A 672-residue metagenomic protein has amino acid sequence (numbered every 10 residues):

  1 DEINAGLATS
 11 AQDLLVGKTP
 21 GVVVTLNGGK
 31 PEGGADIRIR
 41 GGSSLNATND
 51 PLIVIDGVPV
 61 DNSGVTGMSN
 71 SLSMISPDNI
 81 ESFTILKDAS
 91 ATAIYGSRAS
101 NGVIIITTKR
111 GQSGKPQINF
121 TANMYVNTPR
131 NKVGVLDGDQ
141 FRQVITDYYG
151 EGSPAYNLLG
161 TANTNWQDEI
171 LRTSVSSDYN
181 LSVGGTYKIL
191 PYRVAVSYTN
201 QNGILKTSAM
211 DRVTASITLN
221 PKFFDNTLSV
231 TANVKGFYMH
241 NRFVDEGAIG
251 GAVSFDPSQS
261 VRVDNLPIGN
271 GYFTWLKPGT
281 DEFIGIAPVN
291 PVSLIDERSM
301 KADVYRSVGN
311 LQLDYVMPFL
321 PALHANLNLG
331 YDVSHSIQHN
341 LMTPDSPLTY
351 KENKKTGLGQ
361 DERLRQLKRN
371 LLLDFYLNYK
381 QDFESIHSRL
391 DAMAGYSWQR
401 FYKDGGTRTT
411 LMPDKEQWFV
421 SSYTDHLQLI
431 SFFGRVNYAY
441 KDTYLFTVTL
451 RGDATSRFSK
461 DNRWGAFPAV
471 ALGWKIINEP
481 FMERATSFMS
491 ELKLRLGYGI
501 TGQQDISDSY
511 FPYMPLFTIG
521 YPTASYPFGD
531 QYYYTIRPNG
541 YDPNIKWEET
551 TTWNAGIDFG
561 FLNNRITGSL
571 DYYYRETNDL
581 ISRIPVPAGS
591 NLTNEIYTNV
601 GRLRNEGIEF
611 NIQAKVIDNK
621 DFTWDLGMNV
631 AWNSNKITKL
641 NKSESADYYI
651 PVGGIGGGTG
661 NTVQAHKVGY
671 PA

Functional and structural regions predicted by a protein language model:
D1-F223, L228-F237, D245, F283 (+4 more regions): Short, small/polar-rich motifs associated with maturation and membrane association, primarily at protein termini
I3, D50, Y149, S174-S177 (+7 more regions): Extracellular/periplasmic, surface-exposed regions of secreted and cell-surface proteins
G57, G269-G271: Long amphipathic alpha-helical segments that form oligomerization/scaffold cores
A248-S260: Acidic, Ser/Thr-rich peripheral helices and adjacent loops at domain boundaries
Q259-R262, G269: Charged, amphipathic alpha-helical segments characteristic of ABC-type P-loop ATPases involved in chromosome
